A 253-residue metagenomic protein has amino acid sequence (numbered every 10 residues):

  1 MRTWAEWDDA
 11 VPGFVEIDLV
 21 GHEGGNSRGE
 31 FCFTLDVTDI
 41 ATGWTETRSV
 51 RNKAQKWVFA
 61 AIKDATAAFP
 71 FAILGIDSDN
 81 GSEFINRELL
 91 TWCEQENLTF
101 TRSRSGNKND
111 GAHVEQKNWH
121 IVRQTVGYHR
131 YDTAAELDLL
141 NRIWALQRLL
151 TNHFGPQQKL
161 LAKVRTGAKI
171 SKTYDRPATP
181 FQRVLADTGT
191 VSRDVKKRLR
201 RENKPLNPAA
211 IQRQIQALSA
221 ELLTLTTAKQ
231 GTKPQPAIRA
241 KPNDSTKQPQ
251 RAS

Functional and structural regions predicted by a protein language model:
M1-D36, W44: Mobile-element integrase/transposase regions, centering on the N-terminal DNA-binding/Zn-coordinating module
V15, W57-A60, F84-E88, K117 (+6 more regions): Generic recognition of stable, solvent-exposed alpha-helical segments in well-folded globular domains
D18, V37, G43, I62 (+6 more regions): Mobile genetic element proteins and their domesticated derivatives, centered on retroelements and DNA transposons
E30, T38, T47-P70: Active-site beta-loop-alpha junctions of metal-dependent nucleic acid enzymes, especially the RNase H-like/DDE
S78-N80, F84-C93, F100-V126, L137-W144 (+2 more regions): RNase H-like two-metal-ion nuclease catalytic core shared by retroviral integrases and related mobile-element nucleases
T125-L140, Q158-T166, R183, R201: Short, solvent-exposed helix-loop connector elements
I143, Y174-V184, D194-S253: Protein C-terminal end segments and domain termini
A145-Q182: Charged, gly/pro-enriched flexible loop segments at helix/strand junctions
